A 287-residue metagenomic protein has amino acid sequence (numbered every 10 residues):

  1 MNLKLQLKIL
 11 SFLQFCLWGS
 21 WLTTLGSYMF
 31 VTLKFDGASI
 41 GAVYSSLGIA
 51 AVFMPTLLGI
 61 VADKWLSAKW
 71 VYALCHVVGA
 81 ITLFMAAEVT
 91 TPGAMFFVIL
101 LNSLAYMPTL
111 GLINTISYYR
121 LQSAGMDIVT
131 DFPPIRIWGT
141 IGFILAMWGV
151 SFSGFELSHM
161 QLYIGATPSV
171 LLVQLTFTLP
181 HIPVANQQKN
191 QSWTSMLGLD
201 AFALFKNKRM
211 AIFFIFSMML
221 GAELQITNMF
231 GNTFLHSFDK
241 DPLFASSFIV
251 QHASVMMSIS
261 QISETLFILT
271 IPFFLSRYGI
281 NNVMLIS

Functional and structural regions predicted by a protein language model:
M1, L179-I215, K240-A245: Juxtamembrane intracellular "pre-TM" segments in multi-pass secondary transporters
M1-A51, R209-A245, H252-S254: Helix-loop boundary and gating motifs at the non-cytosolic
F12, T82, P92-G111, I116 (+1 more regions): Hydrophobic core of transmembrane alpha-helices in multi-pass small-molecule transporters, especially MFS/SLC-type
A42-I60, V255-T270: Central cavity-lining transmembrane alpha-helices of secondary-active solute carriers, predominantly the Major
F53-S67, G154, L266-I280: Helix-to-loop junctions at the C-terminal end of transmembrane segments in multipass secondary transporters
W70-F84, N282-S287: Structural signature of the two symmetry-related core transmembrane helices
L100-W138: Cytoplasmic helix-loop-helix junction between adjacent transmembrane helices in 12-TM secondary transporters
Q161-T178: Symmetry-related core transmembrane helices of the 12-TM Major Facilitator Superfamily/SLC fold
